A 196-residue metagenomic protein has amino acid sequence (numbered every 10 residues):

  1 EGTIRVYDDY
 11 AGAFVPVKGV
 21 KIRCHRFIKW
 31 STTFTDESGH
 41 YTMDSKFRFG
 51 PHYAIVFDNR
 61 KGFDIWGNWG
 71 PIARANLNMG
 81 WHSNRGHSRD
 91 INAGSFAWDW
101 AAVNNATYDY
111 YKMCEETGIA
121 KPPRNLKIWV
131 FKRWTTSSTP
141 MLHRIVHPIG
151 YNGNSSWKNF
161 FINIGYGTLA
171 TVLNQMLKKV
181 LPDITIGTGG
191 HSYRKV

Functional and structural regions predicted by a protein language model:
G2-D9, G39, Y110: A short, amphipathic beta-strand motif
I4-F27: Short, ordered, surface-exposed loop/turn motifs in non-cytosolic proteins
V20, G167-I184: Extracellular, luminal, or virion-exposed ectodomains of exported proteins
R26-H40: Short, acidic Ser/Thr/Gly-rich low-complexity loop/linker segments typical of extracellular and cell-surface proteins
T42-H52: Short Pro-Gly-centered beta-turn/loop motif in secreted/extracellular proteins
D44-K46, K61, H87-W129, T135-L169 (+1 more regions): Zn2+-dependent metallopeptidase catalytic core
K61-R89: Structured interaction patches on ligand/partner-binding surfaces of diverse proteins
R194-V196: Active-site recognition of the HExxH zinc-binding catalytic motif
